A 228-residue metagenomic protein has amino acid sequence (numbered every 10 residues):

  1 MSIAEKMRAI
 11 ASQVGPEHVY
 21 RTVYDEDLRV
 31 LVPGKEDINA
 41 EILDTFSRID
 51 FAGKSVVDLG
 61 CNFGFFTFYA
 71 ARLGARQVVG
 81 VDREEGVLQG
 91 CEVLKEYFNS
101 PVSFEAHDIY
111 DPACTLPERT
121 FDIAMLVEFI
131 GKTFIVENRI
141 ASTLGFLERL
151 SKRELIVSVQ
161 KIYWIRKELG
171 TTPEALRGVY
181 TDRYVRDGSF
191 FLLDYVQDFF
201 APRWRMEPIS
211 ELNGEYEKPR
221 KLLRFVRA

Functional and structural regions predicted by a protein language model:
G34-F51: Conserved alpha-helix/loop element of class I SAM-dependent methyltransferases that forms part of the SAM/SAH-binding
K54-N62: Conserved class I S-adenosyl-L-methionine
G64-F68: Glycine-rich SAM-binding Motif I of class I
R76-N99: Class I SAM-dependent methyltransferase SAM/SAH-binding core
N99-Y110: Conserved SAM-binding strand-loop segment of SAM-dependent methyltransferases
M125: A conserved beta-strand element that flanks and buttresses the S-adenosyl-L-methionine
T133-F146: A short, conserved alpha-helix within the catalytic core of class I
K152-K161: Conserved beta-strand signature within the Rossmann-like core of class I S-adenosyl-L-methionine
